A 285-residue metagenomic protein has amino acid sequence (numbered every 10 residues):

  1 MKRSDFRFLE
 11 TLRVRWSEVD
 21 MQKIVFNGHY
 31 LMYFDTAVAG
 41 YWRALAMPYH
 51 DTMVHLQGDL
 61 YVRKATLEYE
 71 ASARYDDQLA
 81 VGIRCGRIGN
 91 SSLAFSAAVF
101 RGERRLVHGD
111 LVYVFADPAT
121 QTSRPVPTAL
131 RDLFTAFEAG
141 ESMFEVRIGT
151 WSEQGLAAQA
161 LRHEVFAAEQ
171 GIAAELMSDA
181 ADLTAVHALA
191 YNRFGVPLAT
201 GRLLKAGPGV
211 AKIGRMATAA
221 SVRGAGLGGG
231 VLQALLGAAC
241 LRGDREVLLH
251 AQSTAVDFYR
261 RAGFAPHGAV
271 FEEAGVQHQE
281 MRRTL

Functional and structural regions predicted by a protein language model:
M1-A80, G86-R147: Terminal targeting signals and extreme-terminal segments of soluble enzymes
F34, S142-M177, D182, H187 (+1 more regions): Short amphipathic alpha-helix that is part of the acyltransferase structural core
L93, K205-G214, R223-G224, E273-Q277: A conserved beta-turn-beta hairpin within the catalytic core of GNAT-like acetyltransferases that forms part
D110, L189, V196-K205, G209-A217: Conserved beta-strand in the GNAT
V114-D117, M216-R223: A short, internal acetyl-CoA/4′-phosphopantetheine-binding micro-motif in the GNAT/acyltransferase core
T218, G224-G237: Conserved acetyl-CoA-binding loop-helix of GNAT-fold acetyltransferases
L232, A239-Q252: Conserved GNAT acetyl-CoA-binding A-motif
L248-H250, R260, A265-R282: Conserved catalytic-core motifs of GNAT/GCN5-like acyltransferases
